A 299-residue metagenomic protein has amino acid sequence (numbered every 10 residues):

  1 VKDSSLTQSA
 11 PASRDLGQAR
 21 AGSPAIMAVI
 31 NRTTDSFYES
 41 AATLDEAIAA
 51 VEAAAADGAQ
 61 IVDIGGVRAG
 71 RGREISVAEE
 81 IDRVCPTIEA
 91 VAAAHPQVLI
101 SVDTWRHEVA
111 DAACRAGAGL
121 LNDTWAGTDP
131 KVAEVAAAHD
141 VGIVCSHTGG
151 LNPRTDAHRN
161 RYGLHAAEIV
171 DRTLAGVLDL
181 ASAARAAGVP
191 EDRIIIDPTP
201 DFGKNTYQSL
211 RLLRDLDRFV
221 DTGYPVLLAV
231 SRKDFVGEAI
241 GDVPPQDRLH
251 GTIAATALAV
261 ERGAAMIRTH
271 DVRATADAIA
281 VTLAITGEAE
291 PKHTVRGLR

Functional and structural regions predicted by a protein language model:
K2-P11, D15, A21, T34-A50 (+6 more regions): Active-site-adjacent loop and "lid" segments of alpha/beta metabolic enzymes
M27, A59, L99, G119 (+1 more regions): Hydrophobic "anchor" residues on beta-strands that sit immediately upstream of conserved functional sites
A49-G65, R262: Catalytic domains of carbohydrate-active enzymes, especially glycoside hydrolases
E52-A56, A94, L178-R193: Phosphate/pyrophosphate-binding loops at sites that engage ATP/ADP/AMP, CoA/4′-phosphopantetheine, polyphosphate
P200: Acidic helix/loop microenvironments that form the catalytic cleft of cell-wall polysaccharide enzymes
